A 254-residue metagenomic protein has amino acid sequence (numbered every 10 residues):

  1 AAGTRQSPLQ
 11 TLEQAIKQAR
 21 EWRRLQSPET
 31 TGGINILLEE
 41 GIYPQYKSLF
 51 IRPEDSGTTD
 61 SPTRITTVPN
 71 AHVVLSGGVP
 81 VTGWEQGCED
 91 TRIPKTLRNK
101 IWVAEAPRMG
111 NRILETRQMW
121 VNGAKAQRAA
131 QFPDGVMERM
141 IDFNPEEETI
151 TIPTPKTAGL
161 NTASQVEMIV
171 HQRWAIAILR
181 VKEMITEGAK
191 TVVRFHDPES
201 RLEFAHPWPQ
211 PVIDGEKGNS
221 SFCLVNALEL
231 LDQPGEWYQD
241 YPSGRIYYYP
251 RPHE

Functional and structural regions predicted by a protein language model:
A1-E254: Extracellular polysaccharide-degrading/modifying enzymes targeting complex plant/algal/animal polysaccharides
